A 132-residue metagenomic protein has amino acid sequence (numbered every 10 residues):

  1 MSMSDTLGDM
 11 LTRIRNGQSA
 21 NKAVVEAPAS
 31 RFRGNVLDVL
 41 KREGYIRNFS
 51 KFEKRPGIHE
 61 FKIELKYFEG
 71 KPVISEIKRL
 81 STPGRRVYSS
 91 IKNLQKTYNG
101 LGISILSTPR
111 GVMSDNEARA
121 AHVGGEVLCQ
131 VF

Functional and structural regions predicted by a protein language model:
M1-F132: Core subunits and conserved enzymes of cellular information-processing and envelope-translocation systems across
